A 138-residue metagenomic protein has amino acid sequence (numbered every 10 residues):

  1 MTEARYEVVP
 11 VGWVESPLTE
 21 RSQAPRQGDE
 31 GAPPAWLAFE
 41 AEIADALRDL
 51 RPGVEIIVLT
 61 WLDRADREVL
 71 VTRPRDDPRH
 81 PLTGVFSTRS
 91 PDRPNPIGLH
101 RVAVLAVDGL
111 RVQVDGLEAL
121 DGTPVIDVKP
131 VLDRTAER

Functional and structural regions predicted by a protein language model:
M1-R101, L105-R138: Glycine-rich, low-complexity intrinsically disordered segments
